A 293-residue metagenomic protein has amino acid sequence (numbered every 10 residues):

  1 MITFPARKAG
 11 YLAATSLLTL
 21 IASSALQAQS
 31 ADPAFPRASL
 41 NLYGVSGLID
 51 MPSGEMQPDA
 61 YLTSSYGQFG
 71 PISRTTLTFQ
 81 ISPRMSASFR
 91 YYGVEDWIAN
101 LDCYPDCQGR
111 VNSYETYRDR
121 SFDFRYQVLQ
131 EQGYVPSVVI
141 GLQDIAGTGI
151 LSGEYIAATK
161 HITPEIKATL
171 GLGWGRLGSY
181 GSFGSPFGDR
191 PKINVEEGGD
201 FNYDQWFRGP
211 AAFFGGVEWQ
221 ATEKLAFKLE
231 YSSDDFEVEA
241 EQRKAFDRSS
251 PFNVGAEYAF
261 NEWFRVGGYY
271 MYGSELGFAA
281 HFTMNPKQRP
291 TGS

Functional and structural regions predicted by a protein language model:
I2-A14: Bacterial N-terminal signal peptides that target proteins for export
A13-S23: Bacterial N-terminal signal peptides
A28-I150, I162-I166, W174-L177, D189-R190 (+7 more regions): Transmembrane beta-barrel domains of Gram-negative outer membranes and organellar outer membranes
P105-C107, P186-P191, K244-R248, M284-Q288: Flexible, surface-exposed loop regions and adjacent strand-edge segments of Gram-negative outer-membrane beta-barrel
T148-L151, Q205-A211: Active-site glycine- and acidic-residue-rich loops that bind and position anionic ligands or nucleotide-like cofactors
A158: Carbohydrate-associated surface elements
E237-G255, A280, P286: C-terminal/domain-terminus segments
A259-S293: Flexible, glycine-rich linker and terminal segments associated with outer-membrane beta-barrel/transport systems
